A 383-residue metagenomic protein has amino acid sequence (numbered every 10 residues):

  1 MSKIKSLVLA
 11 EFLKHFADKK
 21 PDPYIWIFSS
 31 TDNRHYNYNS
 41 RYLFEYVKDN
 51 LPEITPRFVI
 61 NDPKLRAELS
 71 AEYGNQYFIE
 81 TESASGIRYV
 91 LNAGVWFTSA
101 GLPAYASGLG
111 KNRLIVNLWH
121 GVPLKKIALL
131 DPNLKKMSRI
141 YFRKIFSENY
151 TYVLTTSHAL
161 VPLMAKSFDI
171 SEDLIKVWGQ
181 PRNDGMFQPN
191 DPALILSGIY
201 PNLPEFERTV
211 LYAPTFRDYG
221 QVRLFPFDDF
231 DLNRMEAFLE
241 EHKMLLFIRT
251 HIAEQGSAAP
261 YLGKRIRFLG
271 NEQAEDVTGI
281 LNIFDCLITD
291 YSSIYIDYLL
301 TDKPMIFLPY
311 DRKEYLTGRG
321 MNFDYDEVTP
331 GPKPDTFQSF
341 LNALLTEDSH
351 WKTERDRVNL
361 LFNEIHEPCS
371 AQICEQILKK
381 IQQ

Functional and structural regions predicted by a protein language model:
M1-I87: N-terminal pre-catalytic "stem/leader" segment of glycosyltransferase-like enzymes
S2-A10, V122-A128, N133-L224, I252 (+1 more regions): A nucleotide-sugar donor-handling region in carbohydrate enzymes
N37-L51, P181-P260, P334: Conserved catalytic-core segment of nucleotide-activated headgroup transferases in glycan assembly
R41-E45, N75-Y141: Extended catalytic core of nucleotide-activated donor transferases of GT-like folds
I79-V95, F247, I252-I296: Donor nucleotide-activated moiety binding/catalytic core segment of transferases that use nucleotide-activated donors
W96-W119, P123-K126, E275-G318: A donor-sugar binding/catalytic signature common to diverse glycosyltransferases and related nucleotide-sugar
Y261, S293-L361: Catalytic binding pocket for nucleotide-activated donors in carbohydrate/polymer assembly enzymes
H366-Q383: C-terminal alpha-helical cap of glycosyltransferases
